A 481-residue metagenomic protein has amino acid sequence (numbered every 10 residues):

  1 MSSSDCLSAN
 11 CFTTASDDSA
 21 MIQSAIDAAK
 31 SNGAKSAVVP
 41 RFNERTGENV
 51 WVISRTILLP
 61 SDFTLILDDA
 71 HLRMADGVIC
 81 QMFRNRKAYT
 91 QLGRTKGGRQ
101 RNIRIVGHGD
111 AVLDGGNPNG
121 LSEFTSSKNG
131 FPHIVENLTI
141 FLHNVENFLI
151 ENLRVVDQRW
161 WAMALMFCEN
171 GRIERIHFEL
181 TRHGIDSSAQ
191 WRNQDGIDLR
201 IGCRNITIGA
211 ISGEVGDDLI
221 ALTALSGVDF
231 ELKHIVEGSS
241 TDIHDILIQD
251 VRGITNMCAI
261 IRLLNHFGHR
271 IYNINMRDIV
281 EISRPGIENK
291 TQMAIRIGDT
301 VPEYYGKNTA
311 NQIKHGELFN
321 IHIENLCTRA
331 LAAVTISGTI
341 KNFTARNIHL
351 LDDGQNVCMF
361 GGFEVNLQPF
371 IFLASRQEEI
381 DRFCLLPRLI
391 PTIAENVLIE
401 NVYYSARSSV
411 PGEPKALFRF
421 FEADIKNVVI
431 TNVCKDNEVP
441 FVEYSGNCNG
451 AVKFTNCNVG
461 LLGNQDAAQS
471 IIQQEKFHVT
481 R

Functional and structural regions predicted by a protein language model:
M1-R481: Extracellular/periplasmic carbohydrate-active domains that bind, remodel, or depolymerize complex polysaccharides
